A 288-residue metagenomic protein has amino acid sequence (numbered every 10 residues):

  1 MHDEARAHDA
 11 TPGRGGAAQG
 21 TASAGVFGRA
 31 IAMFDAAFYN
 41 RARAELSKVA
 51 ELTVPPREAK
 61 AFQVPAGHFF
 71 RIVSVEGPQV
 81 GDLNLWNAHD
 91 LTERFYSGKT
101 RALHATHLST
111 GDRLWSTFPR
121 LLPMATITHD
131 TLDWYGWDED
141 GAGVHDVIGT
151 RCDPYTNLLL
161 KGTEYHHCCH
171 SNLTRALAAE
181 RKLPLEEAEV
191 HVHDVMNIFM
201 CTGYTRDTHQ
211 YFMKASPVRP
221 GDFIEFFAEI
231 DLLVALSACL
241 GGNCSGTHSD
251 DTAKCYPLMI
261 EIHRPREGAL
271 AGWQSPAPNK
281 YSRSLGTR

Functional and structural regions predicted by a protein language model:
H2-R288: Acidic, Ser/Thr/Pro
